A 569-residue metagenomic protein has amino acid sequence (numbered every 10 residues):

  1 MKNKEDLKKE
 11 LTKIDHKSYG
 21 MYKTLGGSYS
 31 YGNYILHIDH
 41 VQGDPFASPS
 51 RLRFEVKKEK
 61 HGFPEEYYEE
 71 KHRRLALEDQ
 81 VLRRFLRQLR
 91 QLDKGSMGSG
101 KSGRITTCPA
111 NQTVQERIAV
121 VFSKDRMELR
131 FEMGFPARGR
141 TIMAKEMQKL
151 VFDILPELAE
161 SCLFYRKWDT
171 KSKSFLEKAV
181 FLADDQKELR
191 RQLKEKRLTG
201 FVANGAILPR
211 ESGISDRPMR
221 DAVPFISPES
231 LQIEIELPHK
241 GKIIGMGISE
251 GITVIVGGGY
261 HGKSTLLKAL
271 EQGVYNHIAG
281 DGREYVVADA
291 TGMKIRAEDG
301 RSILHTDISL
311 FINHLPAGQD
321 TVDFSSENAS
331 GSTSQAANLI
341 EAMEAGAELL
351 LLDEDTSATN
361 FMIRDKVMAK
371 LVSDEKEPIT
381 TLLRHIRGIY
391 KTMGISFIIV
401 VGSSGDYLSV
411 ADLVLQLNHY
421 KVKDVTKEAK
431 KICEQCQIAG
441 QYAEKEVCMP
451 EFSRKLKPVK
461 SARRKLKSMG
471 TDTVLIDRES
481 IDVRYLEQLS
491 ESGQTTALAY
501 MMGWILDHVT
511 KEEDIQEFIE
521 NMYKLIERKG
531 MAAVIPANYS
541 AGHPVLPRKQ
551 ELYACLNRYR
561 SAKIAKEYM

Functional and structural regions predicted by a protein language model:
M1-R197, L208, Y559-K563, M569: N-terminal accessory targeting/assembly segments
M143, R301, F311-S332, R364-I379: Flexible beta-alpha connector loops of hexameric P-loop NTPases
K194-R197, N204, Y260, L267-E298 (+1 more regions): Carboxylate/His-rich catalytic cores and anion/metal-binding grooves
P209-I244, A279, V287-G292, R296-I303 (+1 more regions): N-terminal pre-Walker A segment at the start of P-loop NTPase domains
I243-Y275: Glycine-rich phosphate-binding P-loop
D323-S357: Phosphate-binding/switch loop-helix module in NTP-utilizing enzymes
M343-I386, Y390, V400-S409, L413-K430: Conserved P-loop NTPase nucleotide-binding/switch module
I389-G394, V400-M569: Conserved NTP phosphate-binding and transfer environment spanning the P-loop NTPase/kinase superfamily
